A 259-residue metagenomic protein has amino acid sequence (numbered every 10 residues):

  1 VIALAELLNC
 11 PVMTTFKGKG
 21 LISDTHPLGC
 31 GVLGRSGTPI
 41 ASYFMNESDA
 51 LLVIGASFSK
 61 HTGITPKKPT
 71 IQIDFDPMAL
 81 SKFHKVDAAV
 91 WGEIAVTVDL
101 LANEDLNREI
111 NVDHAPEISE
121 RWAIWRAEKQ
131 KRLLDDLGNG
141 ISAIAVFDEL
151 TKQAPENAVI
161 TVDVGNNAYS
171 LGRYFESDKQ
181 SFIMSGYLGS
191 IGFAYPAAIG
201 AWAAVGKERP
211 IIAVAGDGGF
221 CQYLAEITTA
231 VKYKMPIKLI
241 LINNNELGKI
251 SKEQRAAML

Functional and structural regions predicted by a protein language model:
V1, W122-G206: Active-site diphosphate/adenylate-binding microenvironment
V1-T15, A50: Catalytic alpha/large subunits of respiratory electron-transfer oxidoreductases, centered on bis-MGD molybdoenzymes
C10-F16, I71-D74, L239-N243: Short internal beta-strands
G18-K19, A56-S59, G165-N167, G218 (+1 more regions): Short glycine-rich anion-binding loops that position phosphate/pyrophosphate groups of nucleotides and phosphorylated
G18-R121, Q254: Glycine-rich, acidic loop regions that bind phosphate or pyrophosphate groups
I22-L33, F44-E47, A127-D136, F182-G186 (+1 more regions): Short, basic, glycine/proline-bearing loop/turn elements
A50, V159, P210-I212: Structural motif
S81-W91, A95-L101, Y169-L259: Thiamine diphosphate
